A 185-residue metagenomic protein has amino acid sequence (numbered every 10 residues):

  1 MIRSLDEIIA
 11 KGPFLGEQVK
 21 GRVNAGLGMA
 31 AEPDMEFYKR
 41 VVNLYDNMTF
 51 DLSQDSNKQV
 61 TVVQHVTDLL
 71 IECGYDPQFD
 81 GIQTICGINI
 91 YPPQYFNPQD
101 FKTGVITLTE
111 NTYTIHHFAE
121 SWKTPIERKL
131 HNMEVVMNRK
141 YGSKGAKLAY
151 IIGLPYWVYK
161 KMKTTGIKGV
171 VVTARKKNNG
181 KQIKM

Functional and structural regions predicted by a protein language model:
I2-M185: Glycosyltransferase-associated regions of secretory-pathway enzymes, highlighting luminal stem/catalytic domains
